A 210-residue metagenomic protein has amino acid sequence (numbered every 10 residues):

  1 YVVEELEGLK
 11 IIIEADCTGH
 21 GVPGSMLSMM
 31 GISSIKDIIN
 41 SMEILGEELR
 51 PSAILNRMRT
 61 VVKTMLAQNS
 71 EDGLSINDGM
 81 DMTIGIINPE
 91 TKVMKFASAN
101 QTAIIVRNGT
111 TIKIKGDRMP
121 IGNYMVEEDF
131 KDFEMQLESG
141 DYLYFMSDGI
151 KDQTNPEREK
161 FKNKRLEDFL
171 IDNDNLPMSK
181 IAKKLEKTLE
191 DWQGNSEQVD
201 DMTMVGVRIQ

Functional and structural regions predicted by a protein language model:
Y1-T18, V22-P23, S28, I32-Q210: Conserved subregion of the PPM/PP2C metallophosphatase catalytic domain
